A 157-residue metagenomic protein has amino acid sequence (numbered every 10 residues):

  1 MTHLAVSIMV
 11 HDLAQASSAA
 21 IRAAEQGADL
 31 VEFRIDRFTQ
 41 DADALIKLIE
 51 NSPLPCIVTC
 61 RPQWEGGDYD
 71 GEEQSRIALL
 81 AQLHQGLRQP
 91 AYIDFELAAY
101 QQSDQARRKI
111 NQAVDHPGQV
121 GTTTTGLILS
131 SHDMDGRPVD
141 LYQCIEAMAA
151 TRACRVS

Functional and structural regions predicted by a protein language model:
M1-E65, E73: Conserved N-terminal beta1-alpha1 strand-loop-helix module at the mouth
S7-M9, L30-F38, T59, S75-H84 (+3 more regions): Catalytic beta/alpha-barrel core
H11-A24, E72-L83, R137-E146: Short, acidic/polar
A23, L48-I49, Q82-G86, I110-A113 (+2 more regions): Generic structural signal for hydrophobic
R37-S52, L97-Q119, R137-D140: Active-site-adjacent beta->alpha loops and helix N-cap segments on the catalytic face of soluble alpha/beta enzymes
E65-G67, P138: Short acidic/His/Gly/Ser-rich catalytic and metal-binding motifs that mark active-site loops of diverse hydrolases
A113-M148: Histidine/lysine/aspartate-rich catalytic loop segments that bind and position anionic ligands
